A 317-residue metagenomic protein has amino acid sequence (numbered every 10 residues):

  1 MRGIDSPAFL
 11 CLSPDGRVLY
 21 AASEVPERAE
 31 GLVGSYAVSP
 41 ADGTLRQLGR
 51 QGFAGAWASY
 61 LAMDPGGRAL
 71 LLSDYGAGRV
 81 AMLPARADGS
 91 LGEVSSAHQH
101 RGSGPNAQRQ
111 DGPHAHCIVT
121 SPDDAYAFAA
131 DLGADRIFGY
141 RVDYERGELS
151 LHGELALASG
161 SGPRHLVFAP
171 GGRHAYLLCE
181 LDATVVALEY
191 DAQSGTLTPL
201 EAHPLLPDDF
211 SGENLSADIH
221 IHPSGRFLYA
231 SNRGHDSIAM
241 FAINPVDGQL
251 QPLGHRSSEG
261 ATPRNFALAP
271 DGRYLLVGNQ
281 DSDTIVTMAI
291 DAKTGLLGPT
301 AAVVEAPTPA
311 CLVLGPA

Functional and structural regions predicted by a protein language model:
M1-G67: Blade-loop segments of beta-propeller domains
M1-R2, R46-G52, G102-Q108, S150-A156 (+3 more regions): A short beta-strand motif characteristic of beta-propeller blades
I4-P14, A54-A69, R101-D124, L157-R173 (+3 more regions): Beta-rich, blade/repeat-based domains predominating in secreted/periplasmic proteins but also intracellular
Y20-A22, L72, A129, L177 (+2 more regions): Residue position within the beta-strands of beta-propeller blades
V25-A29, G76-R79, A134-R136, D182-T184 (+2 more regions): Short glycine/acidic-enriched loop and turn motifs that connect beta-strands
S35-G43, M82-G92, Y140-E148, L188-T196 (+2 more regions): Short loop/turn segments immediately following beta-strands, especially the blade-tip and inter-blade linker loops
D124-A183: Loop-centered beta-sheet repeat module
Q280-V286, D291, G298-A317: Blade-level signature of beta-propeller repeat domains, shared across WD40, Kelch, NHL, RCC1 and BNR/Asp-box propellers
